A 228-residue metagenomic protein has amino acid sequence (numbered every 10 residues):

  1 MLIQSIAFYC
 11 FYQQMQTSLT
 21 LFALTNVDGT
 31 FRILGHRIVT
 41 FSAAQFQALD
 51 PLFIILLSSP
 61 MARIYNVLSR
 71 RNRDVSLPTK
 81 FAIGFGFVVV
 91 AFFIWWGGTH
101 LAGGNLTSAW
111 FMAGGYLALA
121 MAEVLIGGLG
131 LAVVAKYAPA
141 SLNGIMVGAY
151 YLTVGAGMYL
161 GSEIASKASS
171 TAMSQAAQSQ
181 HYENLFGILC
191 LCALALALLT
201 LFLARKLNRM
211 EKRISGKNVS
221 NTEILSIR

Functional and structural regions predicted by a protein language model:
M1-F22, L34-H36, F46-R205, N221-R228: Membrane-embedded alpha-helical bundles of multi-pass transporters/translocases, especially carrier/permease families
G29: Phosphate-binding active sites in nucleotide-utilizing proteins
F41: Conserved short secondary-structure elements within globular domains
F202-S215: Helix-loop junctions on the cytosolic side of multi-pass membrane transporters, especially the intracellular loop
S215-N221: Cytosolic juxtamembrane regulatory segments of membrane proteins
